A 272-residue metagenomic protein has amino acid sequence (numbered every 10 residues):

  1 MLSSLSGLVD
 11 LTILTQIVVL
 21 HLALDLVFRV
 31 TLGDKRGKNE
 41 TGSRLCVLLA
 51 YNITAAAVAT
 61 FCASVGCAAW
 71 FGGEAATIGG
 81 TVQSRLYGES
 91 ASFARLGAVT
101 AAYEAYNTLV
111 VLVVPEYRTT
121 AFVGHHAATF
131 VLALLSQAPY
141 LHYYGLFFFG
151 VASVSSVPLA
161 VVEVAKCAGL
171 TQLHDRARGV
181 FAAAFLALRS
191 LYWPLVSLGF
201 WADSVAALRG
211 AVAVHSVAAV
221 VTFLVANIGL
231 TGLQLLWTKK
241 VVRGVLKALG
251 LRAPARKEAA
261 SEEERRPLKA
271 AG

Functional and structural regions predicted by a protein language model:
M1-V151, E163-G272: Membrane-helix and juxtamembrane interface regions of eukaryotic multi-pass membrane proteins
G150-P158: Generic alpha-helical transmembrane segments
